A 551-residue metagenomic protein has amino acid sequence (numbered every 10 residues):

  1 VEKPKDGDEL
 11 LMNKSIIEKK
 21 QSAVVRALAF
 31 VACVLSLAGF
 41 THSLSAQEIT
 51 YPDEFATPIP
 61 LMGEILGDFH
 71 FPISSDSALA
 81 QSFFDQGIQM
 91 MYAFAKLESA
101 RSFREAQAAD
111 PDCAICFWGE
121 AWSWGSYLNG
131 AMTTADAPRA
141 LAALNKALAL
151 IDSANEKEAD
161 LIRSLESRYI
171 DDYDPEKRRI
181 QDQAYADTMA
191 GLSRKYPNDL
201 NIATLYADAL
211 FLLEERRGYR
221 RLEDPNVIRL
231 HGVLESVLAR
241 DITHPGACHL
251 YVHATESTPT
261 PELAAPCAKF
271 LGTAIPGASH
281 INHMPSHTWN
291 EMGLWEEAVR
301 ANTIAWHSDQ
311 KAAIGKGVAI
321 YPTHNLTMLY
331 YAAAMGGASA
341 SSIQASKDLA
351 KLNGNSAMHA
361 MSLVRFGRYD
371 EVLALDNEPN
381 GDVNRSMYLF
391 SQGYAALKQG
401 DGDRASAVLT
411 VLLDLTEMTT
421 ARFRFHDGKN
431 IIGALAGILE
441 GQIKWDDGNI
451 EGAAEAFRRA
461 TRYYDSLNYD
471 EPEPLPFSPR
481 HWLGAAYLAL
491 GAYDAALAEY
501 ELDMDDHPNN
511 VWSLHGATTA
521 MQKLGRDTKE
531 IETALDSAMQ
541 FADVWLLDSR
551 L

Functional and structural regions predicted by a protein language model:
V1-V25: N-terminal secretory signal peptides that target proteins for export/translocation
L28-G39: Bacterial N-terminal signal peptides
Q47-T243, C248, T273-I275, G293-E297 (+8 more regions): N-terminal alpha-helical interaction modules that lie
Q81, I115, E158, R163 (+9 more regions): Residue register of alpha-helical TPR repeats
G246-T258, I438-G491: Alpha-helical adaptor scaffolds
A498-L551: C-terminal non-catalytic interaction modules
